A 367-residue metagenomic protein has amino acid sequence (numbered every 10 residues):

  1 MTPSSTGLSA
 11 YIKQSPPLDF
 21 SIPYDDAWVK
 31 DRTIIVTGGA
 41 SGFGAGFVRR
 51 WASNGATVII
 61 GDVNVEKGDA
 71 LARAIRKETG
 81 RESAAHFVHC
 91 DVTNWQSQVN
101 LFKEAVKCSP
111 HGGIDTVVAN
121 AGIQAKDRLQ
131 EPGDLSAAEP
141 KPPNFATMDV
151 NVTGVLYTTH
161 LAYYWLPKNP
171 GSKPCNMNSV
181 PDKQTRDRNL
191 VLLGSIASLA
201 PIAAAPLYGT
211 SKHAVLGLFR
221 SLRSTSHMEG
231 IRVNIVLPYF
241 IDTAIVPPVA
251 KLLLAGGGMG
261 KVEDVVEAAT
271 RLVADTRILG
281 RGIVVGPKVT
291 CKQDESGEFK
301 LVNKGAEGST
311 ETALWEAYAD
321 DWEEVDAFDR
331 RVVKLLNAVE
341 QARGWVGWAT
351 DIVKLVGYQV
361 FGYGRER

Functional and structural regions predicted by a protein language model:
A10-Q14, D19, I235, L252-G347 (+1 more regions): C-terminal helical subdomain
I22-I59: Canonical Rossmann dinucleotide-binding motif of NAD(H)/NADP(H)-dependent dehydrogenases/reductases, specifically
N54, W165, A200, G217 (+2 more regions): Active-site-adjacent segment of SDR/Rossmann-fold oxidoreductases
V65-D69, V88-K103: The beta1-alpha1 cofactor-binding region of Rossmann-like NAD(H)/NADP(H)-dependent oxidoreductases
K107, G113, G122-T147, P170-K183 (+1 more regions): Conserved mid-core segment of classical short-chain dehydrogenase/reductases
T159, S211-K212: Active-site helix of classical SDR
S195: Residue(s) in the substrate-gating loop at a strand-loop-helix junction that position the organic substrate next
